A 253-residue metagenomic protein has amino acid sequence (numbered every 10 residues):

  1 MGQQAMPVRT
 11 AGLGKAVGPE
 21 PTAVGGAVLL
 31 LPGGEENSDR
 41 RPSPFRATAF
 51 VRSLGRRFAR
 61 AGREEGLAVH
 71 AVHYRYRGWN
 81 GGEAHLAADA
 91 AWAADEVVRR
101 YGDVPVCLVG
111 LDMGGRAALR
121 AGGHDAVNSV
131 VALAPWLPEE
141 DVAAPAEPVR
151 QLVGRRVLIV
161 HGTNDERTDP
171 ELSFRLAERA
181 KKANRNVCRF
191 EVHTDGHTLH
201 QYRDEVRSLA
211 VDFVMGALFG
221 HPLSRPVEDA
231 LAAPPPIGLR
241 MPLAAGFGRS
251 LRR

Functional and structural regions predicted by a protein language model:
G2-E64: Short, surface-exposed "cap/lid" segments of acyl-processing enzymes
S43, P145, D169-R179: Short alpha-helix in the alpha/beta-hydrolase fold that links the catalytic acid
N80-R100: Alpha/beta-hydrolase active-site loop
V109-A118: Gly/Ala-rich beta-loop-alpha elbow adjacent to hydrolase catalytic centers
A126-P138: A conserved short beta-strand
P138-E139, G162-D169: Acidic catalytic loop of the alpha/beta-hydrolase fold
L152-V153, L158-D165: Short beta-strand/loop motif that positions the catalytic acidic residue of the alpha/beta-hydrolase fold
F174, R185-R253: C-terminal catalytic histidine-bearing segment of alpha/beta-hydrolase fold enzymes
